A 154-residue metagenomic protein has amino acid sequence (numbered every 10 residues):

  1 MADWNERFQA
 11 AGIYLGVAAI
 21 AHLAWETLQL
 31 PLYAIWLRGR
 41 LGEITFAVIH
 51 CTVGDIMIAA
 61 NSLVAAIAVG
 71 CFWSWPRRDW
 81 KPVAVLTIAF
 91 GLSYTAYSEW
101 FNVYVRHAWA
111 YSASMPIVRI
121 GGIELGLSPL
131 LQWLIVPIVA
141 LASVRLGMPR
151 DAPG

Functional and structural regions predicted by a protein language model:
M1-G154: Aromatic-rich, lipid-facing transmembrane alpha helices and their immediate juxtamembrane interface loops in integral
